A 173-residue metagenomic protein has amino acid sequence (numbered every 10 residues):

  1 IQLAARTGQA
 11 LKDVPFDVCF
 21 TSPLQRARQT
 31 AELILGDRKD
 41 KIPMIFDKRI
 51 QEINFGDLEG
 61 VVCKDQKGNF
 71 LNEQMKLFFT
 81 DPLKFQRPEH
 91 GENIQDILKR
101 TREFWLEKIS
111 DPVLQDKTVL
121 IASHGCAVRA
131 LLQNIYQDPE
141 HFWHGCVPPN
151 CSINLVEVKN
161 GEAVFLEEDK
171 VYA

Functional and structural regions predicted by a protein language model:
I1-K41: Active-site-proximal alpha-helix that buttresses catalytic centers in soluble enzyme cores
A5-K12, L98, R102-S110: Generic structural signal for well-ordered alpha-helical scaffold segments
D13-V18, I109-V119: Surface-exposed helix-capping loop/turn segments at secondary-structure junctions
T21-S22, K99, A122-S123: Short beta-strand scaffold positions
G36, D40, I53-K67, S110-K117 (+1 more regions): Acidic, low-complexity terminal tails and accessory targeting/binding regions of phosphate-metabolizing enzymes
G36-R102: Phosphate-handling substructures
I45, D116-S123: Beta-strand elements within well-structured catalytic alpha/beta cores of enzymes that handle phosphate/sulfate esters
G125-R129, V164: GST superfamily/GST-like fold recognition
